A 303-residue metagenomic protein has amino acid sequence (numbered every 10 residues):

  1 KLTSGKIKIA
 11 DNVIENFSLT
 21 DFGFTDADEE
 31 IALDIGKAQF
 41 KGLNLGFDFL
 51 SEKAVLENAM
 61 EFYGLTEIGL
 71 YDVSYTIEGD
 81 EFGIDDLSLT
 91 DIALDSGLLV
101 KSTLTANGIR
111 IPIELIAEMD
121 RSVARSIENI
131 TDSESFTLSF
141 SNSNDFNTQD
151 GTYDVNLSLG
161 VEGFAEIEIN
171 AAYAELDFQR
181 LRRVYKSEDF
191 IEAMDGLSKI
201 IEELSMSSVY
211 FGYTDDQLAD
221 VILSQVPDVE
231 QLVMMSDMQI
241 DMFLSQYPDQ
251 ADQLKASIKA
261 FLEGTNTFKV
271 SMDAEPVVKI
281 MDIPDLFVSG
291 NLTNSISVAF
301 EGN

Functional and structural regions predicted by a protein language model:
K1-N303: Glycine-rich, small/hydroxylated-residue low-complexity segments
